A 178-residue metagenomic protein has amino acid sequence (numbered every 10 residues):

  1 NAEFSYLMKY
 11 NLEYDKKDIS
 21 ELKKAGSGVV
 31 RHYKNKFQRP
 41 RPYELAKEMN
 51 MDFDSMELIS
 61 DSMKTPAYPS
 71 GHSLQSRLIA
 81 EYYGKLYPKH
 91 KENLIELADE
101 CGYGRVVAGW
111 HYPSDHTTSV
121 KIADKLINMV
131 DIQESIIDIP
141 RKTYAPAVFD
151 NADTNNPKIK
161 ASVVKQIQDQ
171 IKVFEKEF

Functional and structural regions predicted by a protein language model:
N1-H111, T117, K121, K125 (+1 more regions): Hydrophobic alpha-helical bundle signature of multipass membrane enzymes
